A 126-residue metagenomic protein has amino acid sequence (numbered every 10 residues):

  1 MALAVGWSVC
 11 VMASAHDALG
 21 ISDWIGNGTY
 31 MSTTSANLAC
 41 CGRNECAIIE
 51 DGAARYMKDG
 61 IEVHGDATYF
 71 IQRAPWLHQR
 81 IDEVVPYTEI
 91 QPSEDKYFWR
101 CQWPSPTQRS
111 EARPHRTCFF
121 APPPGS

Functional and structural regions predicted by a protein language model:
M1-C10: Bacterial N-terminal signal peptides
A4, G28-T29, I90: Residues embedded in well-ordered secondary-structure elements
S8, L38-A39, N44, W99 (+1 more regions): Secreted/extracellular small peptides and ectodomain modules produced from precursors
V9, T34-S35, D95, A112: Processing junctions and N-termini across compartments
S14-I71: N-terminal secretory signal peptides
V63-W99: Short Fe-S-cluster ligation motifs
S93-S126: C-terminal partner/receptor-binding element of secreted or periplasmic proteins
